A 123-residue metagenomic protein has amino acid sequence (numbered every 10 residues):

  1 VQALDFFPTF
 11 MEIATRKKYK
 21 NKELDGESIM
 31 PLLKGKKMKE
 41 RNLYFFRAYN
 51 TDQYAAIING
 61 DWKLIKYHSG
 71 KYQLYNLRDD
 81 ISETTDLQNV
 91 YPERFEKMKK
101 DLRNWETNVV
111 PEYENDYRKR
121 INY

Functional and structural regions predicted by a protein language model:
Q2-L77, N108-E112, R118, Y123: C-terminal cap/loop subdomain of S1 sulfatases and analogous C-terminal strand-loop tails that border
T9, E83-D86: A general alpha-helix detector
E12, G35, V90, K100-N104: Residues within well-ordered alpha-helical secondary structure of globular protein domains
I57, F95-M98: Hydrophobic packing residues in well-ordered alpha-helices of helical domains and bundles
D80: Intrinsically disordered, low-complexity polar regions and short flexible loop motifs
T85-E93: Active-site-proximal N-terminal segment of extracellular/periplasmic enzymes that hydrolyze or transfer
K97-N115: Charge-dense polyanion-binding interfaces
